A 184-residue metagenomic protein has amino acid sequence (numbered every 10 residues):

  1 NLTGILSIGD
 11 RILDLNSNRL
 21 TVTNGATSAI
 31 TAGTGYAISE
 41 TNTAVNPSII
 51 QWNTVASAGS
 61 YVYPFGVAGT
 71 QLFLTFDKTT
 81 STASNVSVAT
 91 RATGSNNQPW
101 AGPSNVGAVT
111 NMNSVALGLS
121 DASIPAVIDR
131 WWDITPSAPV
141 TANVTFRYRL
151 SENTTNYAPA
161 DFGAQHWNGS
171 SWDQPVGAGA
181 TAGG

Functional and structural regions predicted by a protein language model:
N1-G177: Self-processing/autoproteolytic domain segments and adjacent N-terminal interaction modules in large, modular
A182-G184: A generic structural motif
